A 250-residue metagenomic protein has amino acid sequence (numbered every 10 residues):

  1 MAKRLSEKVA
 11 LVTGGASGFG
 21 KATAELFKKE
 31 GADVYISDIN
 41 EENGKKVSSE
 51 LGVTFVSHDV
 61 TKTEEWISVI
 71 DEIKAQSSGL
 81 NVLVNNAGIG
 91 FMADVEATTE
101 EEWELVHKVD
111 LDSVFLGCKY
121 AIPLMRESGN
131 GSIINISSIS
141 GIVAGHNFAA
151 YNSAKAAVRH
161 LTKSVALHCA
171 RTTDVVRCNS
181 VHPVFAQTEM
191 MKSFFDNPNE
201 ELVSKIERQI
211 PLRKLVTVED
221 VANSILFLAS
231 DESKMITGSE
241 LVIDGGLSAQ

Functional and structural regions predicted by a protein language model:
A2, V143, L226, T237-Q250: Short C-terminal tail/terminal secondary-structure segment of NAD(P)H-dependent dehydrogenase/reductase domains
G90-E104, P123, E127, N147-A150 (+1 more regions): Conserved mid-core segment of classical short-chain dehydrogenase/reductases
D94-V95, T99-H107, I133, L202 (+1 more regions): Substrate-binding pocket helix/loop in short-chain dehydrogenase/reductase
C118, A154, T162: Active-site helix of classical SDR
P123, L167-R171, K234: Alpha-helical segment proximal to the catalytic Tyr-Lys
S138: Residue(s) in the substrate-gating loop at a strand-loop-helix junction that position the organic substrate next
A170-R177, I236-G238: Short, small/polar-rich loop/turn modules that mediate ligand/substrate recognition or access, typified
